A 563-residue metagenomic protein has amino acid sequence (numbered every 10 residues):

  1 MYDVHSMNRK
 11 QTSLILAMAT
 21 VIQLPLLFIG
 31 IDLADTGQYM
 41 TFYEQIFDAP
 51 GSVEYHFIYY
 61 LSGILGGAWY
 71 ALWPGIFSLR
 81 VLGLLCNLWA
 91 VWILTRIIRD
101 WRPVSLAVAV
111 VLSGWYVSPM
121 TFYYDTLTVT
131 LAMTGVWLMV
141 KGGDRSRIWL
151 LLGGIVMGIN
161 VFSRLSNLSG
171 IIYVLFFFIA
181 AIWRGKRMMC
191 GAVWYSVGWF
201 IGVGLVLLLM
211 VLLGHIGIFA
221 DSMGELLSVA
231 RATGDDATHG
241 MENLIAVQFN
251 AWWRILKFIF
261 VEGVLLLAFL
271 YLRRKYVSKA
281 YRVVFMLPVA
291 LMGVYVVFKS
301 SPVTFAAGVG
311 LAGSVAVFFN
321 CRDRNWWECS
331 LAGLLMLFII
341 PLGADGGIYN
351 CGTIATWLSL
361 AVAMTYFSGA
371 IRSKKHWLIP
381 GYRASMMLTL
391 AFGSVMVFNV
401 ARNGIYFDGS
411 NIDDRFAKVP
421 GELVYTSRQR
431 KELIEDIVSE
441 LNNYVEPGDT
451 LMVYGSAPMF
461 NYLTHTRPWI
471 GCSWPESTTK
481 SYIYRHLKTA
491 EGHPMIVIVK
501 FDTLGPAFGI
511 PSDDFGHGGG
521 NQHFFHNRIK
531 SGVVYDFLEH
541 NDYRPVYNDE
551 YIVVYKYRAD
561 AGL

Functional and structural regions predicted by a protein language model:
L26-F42, S52-G66, F77, G214-H215 (+2 more regions): Extracytoplasmic catalytic/substrate-binding loops of multi-pass membrane glycan-assembly enzymes
V81-W101, T134, L267-Y271: Transmembrane-helix motifs of polytopic, lipid-linked glycan transferases
R96-R102, M133-L150, K186, V315-N325: Membrane-interface transmembrane helices that cradle and orient dolichyl/undecaprenyl
W115-V117, L138, W149-F176, F200-I201 (+2 more regions): Membrane-interface alpha helices of multi-pass inner-membrane proteins
M120-V129: Short acidic/glycine- and proline-prone juxtamembrane loop motifs at membrane-interface regions of multi-pass membrane
L138, G170-G204, L208: Perimembrane helix-loop-helix junctions
L138-I159, R187-V197, F285-M286, W327-L334: Short hydrophobic alpha-helices at membrane interfaces in multi-pass membrane enzymes
V397-E476, H493-A507, E550-Y555: Short periplasmic/luminal acceptor-recognition loop of GT-C membrane glycosyltransferases, typified by
